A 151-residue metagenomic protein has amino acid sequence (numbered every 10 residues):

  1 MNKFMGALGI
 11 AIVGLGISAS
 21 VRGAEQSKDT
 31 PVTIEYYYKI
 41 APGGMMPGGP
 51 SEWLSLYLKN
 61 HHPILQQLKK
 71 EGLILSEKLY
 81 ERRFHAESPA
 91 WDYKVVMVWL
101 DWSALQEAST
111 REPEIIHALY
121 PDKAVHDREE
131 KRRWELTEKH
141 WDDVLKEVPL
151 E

Functional and structural regions predicted by a protein language model:
M1, L15-I17: Intrinsic disorder/low-complexity segments
M1-L8: Bacterial N-terminal signal peptides that target proteins for export
L8-L15: Core hydrophobic alpha-helical transmembrane segments of single-pass membrane proteins
I17-H117, K131-E151: Short S/T/G/P-rich N-terminal loop/turn motif that feeds into the first structured element of a domain
P121-D127: N-terminal secretory-pathway/extracellular module detecting exported/lumenal segments and adjacent signal-anchor/first
